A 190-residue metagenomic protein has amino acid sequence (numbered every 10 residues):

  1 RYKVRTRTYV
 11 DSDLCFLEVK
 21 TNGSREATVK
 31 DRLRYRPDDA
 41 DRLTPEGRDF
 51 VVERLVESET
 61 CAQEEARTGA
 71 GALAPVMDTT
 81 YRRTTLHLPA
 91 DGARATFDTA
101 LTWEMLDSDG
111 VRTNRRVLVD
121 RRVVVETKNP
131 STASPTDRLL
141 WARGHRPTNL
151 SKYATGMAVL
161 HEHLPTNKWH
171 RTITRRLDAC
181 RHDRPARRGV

Functional and structural regions predicted by a protein language model:
R1-V190: Phosphate-end processing signature that detects enzymes handling 5′-triphosphorylated RNA and polyphosphate
